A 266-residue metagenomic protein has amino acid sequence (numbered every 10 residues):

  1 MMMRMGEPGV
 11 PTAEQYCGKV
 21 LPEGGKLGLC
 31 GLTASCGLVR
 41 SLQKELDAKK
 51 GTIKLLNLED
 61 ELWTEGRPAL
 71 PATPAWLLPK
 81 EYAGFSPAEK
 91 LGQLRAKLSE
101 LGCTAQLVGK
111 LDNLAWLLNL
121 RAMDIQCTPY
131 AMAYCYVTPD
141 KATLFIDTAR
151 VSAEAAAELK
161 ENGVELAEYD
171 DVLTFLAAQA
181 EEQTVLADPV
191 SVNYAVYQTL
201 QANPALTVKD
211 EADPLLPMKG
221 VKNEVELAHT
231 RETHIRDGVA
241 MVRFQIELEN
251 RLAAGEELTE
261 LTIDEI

Functional and structural regions predicted by a protein language model:
M1-I266: Active-site neighborhoods and metal-handling regions in enzymes and metal-associated proteins
